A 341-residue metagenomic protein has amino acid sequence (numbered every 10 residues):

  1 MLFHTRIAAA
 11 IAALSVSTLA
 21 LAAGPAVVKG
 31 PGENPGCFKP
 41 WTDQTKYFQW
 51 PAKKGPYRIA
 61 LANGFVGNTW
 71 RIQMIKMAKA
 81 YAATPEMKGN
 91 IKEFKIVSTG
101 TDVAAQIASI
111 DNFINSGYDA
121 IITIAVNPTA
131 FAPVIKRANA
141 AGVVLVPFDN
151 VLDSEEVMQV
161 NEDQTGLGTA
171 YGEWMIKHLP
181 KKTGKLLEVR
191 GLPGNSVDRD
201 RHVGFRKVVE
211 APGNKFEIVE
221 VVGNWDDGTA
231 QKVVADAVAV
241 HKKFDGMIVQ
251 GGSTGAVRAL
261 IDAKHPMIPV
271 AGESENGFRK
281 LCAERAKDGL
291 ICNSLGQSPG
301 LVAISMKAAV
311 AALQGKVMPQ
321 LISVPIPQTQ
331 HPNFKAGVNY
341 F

Functional and structural regions predicted by a protein language model:
M1-P56, I114-N115, K136-V143: Short, low-complexity disordered leader/linker segments with a strong preference for bacterial N-terminal type II
G24-Y57, V209, Q297-F341: Hinge/cleft segment of the Venus flytrap/periplasmic-binding protein
P31-A52, P56-M77, Y81, P85 (+6 more regions): Extracytoplasmic "Venus flytrap"
C37-K46, Q106, V160-L186, D200 (+3 more regions): Hydrophobic alpha-helical segments within soluble ligand-binding/sensing domains
I59-N63, G67, A78-K79, Y171-E220 (+2 more regions): An alpha-beta-alpha
T84-T99, K185-E188, V209-G228: Short beta-strand elements in bilobed, periplasmic/extracellular small-molecule ligand-binding domains
D111, N115, D119-A140, F205 (+2 more regions): Hydrophobic alpha-helical
P128-G166, N276-D288: Flexible loop/hinge segments that line or gate small-molecule binding clefts
